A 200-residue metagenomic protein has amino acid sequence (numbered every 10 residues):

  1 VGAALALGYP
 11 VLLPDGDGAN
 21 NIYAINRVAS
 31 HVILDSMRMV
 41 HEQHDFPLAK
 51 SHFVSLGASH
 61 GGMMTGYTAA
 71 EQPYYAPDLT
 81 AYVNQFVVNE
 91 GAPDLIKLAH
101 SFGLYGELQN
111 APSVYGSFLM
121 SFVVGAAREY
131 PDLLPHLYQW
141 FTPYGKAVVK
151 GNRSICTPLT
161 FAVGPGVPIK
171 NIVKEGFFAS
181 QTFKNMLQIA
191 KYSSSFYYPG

Functional and structural regions predicted by a protein language model:
V1-V11: Short amphipathic alpha-helix adjacent to the substrate-entry channel of hydrolases
A3, V28, V32-D35, M64-Y67 (+1 more regions): Extracytoplasmic/secreted proteins, especially bacterial periplasmic and envelope-associated proteins
A6, Y23-P47: Alpha/beta-hydrolase active-site loop
P10, D15-A19: Short beta-to-alpha linker loops that shape the active-site pocket of alpha/beta-hydrolase fold enzymes
N20-H31, L56-H60, F178: Alpha-helix capping and helix-loop boundary segments enriched in small/acidic/polar residues
R38-N110: Primarily recognizes the serine-hydrolase "nucleophile elbow" in alpha/beta-hydrolase and SGNH/GDSL folds
Y82, Y197-G200: Short, proline-enriched alpha-helix->beta-strand connector loops that line the catalytic pocket of alpha/beta-hydrolase
N89-Y198: Accessory cap/linker subdomain of secreted extracellular hydrolases
